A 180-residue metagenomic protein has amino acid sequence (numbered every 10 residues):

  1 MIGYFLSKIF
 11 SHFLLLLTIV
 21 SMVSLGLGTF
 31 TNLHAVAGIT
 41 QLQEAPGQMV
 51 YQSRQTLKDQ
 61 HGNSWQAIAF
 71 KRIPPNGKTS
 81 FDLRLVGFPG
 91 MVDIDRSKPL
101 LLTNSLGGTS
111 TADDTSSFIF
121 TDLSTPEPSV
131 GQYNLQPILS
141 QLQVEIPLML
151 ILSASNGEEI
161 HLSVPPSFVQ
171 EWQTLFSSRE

Functional and structural regions predicted by a protein language model:
G3-V20: Bacterial N-terminal signal peptides that target proteins for export
V20-L33: C-terminal segment of classical bacterial N-terminal signal peptides
G38-N76: Low-complexity, acidic Ser/Thr/Pro/Gly-rich terminal tails and inter-domain linkers that flank the onset of structured
Q52, K78-S80, D95-S97, E145 (+1 more regions): Extracytoplasmic
N63-L102: Short, surface-exposed binding/anchoring microloops in extracellular/periplasmic proteins
D93-P99, A112-D114, H161-S163: Short, hydrophobic/aromatic beta-strand segments
G108-G157: Short, solvent-exposed, Trp/other aromatic-anchored flexible loops in extracytoplasmic proteins
L162-E180: Short beta-strand elements
